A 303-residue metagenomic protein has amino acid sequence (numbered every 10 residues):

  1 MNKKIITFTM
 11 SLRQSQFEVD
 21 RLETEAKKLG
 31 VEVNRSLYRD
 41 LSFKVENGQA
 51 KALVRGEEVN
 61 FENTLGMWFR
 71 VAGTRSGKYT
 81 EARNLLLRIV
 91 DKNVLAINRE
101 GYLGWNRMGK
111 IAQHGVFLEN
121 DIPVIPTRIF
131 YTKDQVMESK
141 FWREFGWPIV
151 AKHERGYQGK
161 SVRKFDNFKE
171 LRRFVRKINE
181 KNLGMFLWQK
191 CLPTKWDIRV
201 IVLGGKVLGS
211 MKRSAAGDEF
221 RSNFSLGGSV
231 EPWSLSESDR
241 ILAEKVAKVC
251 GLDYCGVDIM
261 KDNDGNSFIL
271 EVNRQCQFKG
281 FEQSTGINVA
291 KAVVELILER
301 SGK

Functional and structural regions predicted by a protein language model:
N2-F8: Extreme N-terminal starter segment of soluble prokaryotic enzymes
L12-P126: Conserved N-proximal alpha/beta basic substrate-recognition cap immediately N-terminal to, or forming the N-lobe
R55, V202-K206, N263-G265: Short acidic-glycine loop/turn motifs at beta-strand connectors
H114-L118, W142-K160, L183-K195: ATP-grasp fold ATP-binding core
N120-G146: Rossmann-like NAD(P)H-binding beta-loop-alpha module
I149, G209, C255, F268-L270: Protein kinase-like catalytic core scaffold
K160-C250: Phosphate-binding site of ATP-dependent enzymes
S234, K248-G251, K261-K303: C-terminal active-site "lid" helix and adjoining low-complexity regulatory extension at the edge of ATP-using catalytic
